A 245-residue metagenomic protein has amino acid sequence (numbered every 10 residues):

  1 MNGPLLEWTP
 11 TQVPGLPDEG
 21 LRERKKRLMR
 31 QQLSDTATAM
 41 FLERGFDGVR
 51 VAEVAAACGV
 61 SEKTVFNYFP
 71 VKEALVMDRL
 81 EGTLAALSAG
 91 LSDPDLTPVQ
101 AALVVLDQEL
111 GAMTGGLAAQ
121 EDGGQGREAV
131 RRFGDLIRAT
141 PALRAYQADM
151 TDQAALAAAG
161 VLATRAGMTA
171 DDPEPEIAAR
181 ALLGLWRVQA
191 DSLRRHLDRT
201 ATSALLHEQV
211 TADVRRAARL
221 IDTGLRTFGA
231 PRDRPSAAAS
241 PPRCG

Functional and structural regions predicted by a protein language model:
M1-V13, D191, R195-G245: C-terminal peripheral helix-coil segments that are non-catalytic and often amphipathic
M1-V60, M77: Basic, helix-initiating cap at the start of DNA-binding domains
M29, T83, A102, L106 (+2 more regions): Hydrophobic/aromatic residues within well-ordered alpha-helical segments
G59-F69: Short hydrophobic/aromatic patch on the recognition helix
V71-V76, A86-L87: Short amphipathic alpha-helical segment with a characteristic S/N-K-E followed by hydrophobic residues
A85-F133: Hydrophobic alpha-helical connector segments
G134, T140, D152-A178, G229: Hydrophobic alpha-helical bundle segments that form small-molecule/ligand-binding pockets
P175-L183, R187, T211: Short, well-structured alpha-helical segments
